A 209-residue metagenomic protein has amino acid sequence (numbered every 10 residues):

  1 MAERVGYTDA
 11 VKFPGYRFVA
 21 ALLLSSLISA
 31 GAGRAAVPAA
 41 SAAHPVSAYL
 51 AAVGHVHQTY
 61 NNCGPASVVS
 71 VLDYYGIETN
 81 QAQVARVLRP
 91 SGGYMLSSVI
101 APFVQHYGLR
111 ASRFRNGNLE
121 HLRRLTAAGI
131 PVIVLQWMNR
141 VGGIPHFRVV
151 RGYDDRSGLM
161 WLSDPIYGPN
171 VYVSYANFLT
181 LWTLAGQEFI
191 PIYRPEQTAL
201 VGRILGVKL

Functional and structural regions predicted by a protein language model:
G6-T8, K12-F18, L22-Y94, M138-V141 (+2 more regions): Active-site-adjacent structural segments surrounding the nucleophilic cysteine of cysteine proteases and isopeptidases
A35-A39, G92, Y153-L209: Noncatalytic regulatory segments and standalone regulatory/sensor domains
S70, P102, R123-R124: Surface-exposed charge patches
A85, R89-E120: Mid-chain, structured segments of secreted extracytoplasmic proteins
R115-P165, V171: Active-site-adjacent substructure of cysteine-protease-like catalytic cores
